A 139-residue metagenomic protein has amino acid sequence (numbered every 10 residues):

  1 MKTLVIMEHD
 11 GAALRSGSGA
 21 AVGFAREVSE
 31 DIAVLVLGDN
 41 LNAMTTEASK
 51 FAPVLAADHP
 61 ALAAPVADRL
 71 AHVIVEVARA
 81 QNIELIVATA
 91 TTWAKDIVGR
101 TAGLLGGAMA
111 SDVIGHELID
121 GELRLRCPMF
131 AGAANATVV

Functional and structural regions predicted by a protein language model:
M1-V139: N-terminal glycine-rich FAD/FM-binding segment characteristic of electron-transfer flavoproteins
